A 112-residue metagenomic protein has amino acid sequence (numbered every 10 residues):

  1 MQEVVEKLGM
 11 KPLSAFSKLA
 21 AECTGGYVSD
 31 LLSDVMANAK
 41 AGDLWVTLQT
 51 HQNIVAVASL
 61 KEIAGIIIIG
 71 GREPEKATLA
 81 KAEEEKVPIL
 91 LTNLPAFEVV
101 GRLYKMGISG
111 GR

Functional and structural regions predicted by a protein language model:
M1-N38, G111: Conserved catalytic and cofactor-binding micro-motifs that handle phosphate-bearing ligands or nucleotide cofactors
A20-A21, L31-L44, L48-R112: Feature captures the catalytic cores and cofactor-binding loops of soluble hydro-lyases/lyases that act on carboxylate
